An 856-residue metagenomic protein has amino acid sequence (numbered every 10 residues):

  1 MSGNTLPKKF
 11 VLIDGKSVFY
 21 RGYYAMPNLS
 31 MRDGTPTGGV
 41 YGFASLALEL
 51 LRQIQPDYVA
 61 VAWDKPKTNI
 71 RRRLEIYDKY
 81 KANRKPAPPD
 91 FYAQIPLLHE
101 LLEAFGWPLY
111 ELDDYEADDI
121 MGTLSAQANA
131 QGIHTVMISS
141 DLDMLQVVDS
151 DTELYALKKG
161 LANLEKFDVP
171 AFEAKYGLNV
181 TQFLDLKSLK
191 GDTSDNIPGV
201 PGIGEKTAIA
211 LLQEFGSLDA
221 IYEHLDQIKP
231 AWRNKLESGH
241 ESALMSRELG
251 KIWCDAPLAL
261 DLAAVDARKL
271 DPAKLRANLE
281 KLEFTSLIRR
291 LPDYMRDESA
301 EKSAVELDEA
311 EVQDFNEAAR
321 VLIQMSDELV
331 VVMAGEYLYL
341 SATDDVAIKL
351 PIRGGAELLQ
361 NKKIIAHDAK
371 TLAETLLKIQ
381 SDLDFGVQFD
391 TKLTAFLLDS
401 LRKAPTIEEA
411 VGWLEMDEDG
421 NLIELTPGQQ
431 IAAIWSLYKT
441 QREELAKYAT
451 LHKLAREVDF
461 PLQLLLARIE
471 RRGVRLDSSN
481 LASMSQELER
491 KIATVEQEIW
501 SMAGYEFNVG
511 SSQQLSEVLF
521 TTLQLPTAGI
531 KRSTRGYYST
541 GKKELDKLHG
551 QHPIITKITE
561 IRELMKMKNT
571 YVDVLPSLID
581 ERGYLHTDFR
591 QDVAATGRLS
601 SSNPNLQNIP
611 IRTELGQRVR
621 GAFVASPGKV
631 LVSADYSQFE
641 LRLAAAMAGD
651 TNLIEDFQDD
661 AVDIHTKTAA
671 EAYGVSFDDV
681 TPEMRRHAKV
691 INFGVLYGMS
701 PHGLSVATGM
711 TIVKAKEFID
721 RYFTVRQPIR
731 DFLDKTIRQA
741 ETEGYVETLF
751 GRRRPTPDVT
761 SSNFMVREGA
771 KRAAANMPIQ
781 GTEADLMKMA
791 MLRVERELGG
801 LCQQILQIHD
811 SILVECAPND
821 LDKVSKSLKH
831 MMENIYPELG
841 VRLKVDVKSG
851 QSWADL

Functional and structural regions predicted by a protein language model:
S2-I138, L142-D168, S242-M245, K251-A259: Noncatalytic, basic helical substrate-engagement surface that gates or grips nucleic-acid strands
N4-V11, G15, R21-A60, L74-E75 (+5 more regions): Conserved RNase H-like, two-metal-ion catalytic cores of nucleic-acid enzymes
T5-P7, D57-A60, D78, P86 (+10 more regions): Non-catalytic nucleic-acid-binding/docking modules located in mid-to-C-terminal regions of nucleic-acid enzymes
L12-I13, M137-S139, Q388-F389, V509 (+1 more regions): Short hydrophobic beta-strand that contains or immediately precedes a catalytic carboxylate
V136-I138, M144-V180, G355-A446, E457: Charged catalytic and DNA/RNA-contacting regions of genome-maintenance and nucleic-acid-processing enzymes
G239-I352, K363-A369, W413, P427-Q617 (+7 more regions): Conserved "right-hand" nucleotidyltransferase catalytic core of DNA-directed polymerases
S341, Q388, A395-G420, G428 (+2 more regions): Function-dense linear segments that define catalytic or interfacial modules in macromolecule-processing proteins
L464, R471, H586-T587, Q591-A594 (+5 more regions): Conserved catalytic core of nucleic-acid polymerases
